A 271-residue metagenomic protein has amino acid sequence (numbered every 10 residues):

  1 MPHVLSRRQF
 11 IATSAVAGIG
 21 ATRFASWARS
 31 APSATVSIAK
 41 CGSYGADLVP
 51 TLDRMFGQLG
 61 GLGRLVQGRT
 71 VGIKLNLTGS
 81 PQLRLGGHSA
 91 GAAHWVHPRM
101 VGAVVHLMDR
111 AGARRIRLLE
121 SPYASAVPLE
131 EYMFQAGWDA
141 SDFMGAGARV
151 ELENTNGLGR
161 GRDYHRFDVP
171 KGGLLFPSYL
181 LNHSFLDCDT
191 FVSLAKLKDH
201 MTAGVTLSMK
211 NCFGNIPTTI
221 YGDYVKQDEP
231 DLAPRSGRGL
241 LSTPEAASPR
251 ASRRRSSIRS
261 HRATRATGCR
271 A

Functional and structural regions predicted by a protein language model:
M1-G18: N-terminal secretory signal peptides and thylakoid transit peptides that target proteins across membranes
G18-G20, G72: Small side chains
T22-A25: C-terminal segment of classical bacterial N-terminal signal peptides
W27-A271: Extended, low-polarity segments enriched in aliphatic/aromatic residues
